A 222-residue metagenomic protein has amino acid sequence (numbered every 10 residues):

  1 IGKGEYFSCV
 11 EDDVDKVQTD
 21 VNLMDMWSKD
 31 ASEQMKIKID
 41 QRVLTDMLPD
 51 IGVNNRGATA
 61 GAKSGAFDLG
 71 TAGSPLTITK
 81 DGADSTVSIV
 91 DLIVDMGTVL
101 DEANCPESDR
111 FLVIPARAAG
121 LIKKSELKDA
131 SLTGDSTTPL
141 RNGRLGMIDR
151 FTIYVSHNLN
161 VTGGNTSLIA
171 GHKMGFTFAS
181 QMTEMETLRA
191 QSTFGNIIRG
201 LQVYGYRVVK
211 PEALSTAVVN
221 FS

Functional and structural regions predicted by a protein language model:
I1, D68-V87, K124-S222: Sequence/fold signature of self-assembling virion shell proteins
I1-A58, D101-A116, I153, T183 (+1 more regions): Long, contiguous amphipathic alpha-helices that act as assembly "spine/axial" helices in icosahedral shell and virion
D13-K16, N22, V43, L121 (+3 more regions): Residue-level preference for alpha-helix termini and adjacent loops
N55-T138: Extended, solvent-exposed, turn-rich assembly/linker loops in the middle of proteins
